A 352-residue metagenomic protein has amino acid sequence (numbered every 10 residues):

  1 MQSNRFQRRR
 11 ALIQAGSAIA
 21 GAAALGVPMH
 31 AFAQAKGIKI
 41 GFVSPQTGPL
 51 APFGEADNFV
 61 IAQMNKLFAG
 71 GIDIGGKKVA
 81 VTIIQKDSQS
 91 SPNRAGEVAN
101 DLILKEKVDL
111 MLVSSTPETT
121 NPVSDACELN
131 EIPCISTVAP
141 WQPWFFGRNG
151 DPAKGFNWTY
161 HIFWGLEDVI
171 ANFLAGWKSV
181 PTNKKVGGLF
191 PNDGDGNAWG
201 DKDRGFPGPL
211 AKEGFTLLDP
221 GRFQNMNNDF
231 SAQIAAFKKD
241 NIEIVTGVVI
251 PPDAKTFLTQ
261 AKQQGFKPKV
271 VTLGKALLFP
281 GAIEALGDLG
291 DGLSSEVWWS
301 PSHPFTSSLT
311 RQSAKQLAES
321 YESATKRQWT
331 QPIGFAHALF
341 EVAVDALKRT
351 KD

Functional and structural regions predicted by a protein language model:
M1-A20, V27: N-terminal secretory signal peptides and thylakoid transit peptides that target proteins across membranes
N4, V27-P45: C-terminal segment of N-terminal export signals and the immediately downstream linker at the start of the mature
G41-M64, K86-P92, S115-T116, L189-D201 (+3 more regions): Extracytoplasmic "Venus flytrap"
P49, F53-V60, M64, A95-A99 (+9 more regions): Stable alpha-helical elements in mature extracytoplasmic
P52-F59, G71-G147, F223-F230, K255: Beta-alpha junction/loop-to-helix N-cap segments that form part of ligand/metal-binding clefts
V108-G221, V271-S295: Extracytoplasmic ligand/sensor domains, especially the bilobed periplasmic-binding protein
W141, A261-H337, R349-T350: Extracellular/periplasmic periplasmic-binding protein-like sensory domains
F230, N241, E341-D352: Extracellular/periplasmic bilobal clamshell ligand-binding domains
